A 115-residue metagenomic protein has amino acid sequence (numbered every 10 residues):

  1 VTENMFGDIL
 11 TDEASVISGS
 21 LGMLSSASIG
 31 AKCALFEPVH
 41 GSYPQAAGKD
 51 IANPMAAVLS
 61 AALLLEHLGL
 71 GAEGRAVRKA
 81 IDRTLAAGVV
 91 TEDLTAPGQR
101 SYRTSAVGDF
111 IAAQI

Functional and structural regions predicted by a protein language model:
T2-V89: Glycine-rich phosphate/nucleotide-binding loop
G71, A76, D82-I115: Glycine-rich phosphate/pyrophosphate-binding loop and the adjoining helix
